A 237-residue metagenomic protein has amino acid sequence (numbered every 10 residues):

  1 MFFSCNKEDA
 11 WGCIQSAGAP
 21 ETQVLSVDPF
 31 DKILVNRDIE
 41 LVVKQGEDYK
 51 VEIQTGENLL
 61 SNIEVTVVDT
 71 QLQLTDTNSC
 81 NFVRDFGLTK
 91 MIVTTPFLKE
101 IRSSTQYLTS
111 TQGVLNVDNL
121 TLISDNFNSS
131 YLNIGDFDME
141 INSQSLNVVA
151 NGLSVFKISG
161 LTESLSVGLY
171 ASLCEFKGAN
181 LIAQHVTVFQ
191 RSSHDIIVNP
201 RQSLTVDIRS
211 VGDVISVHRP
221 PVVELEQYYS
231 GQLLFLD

Functional and structural regions predicted by a protein language model:
C5-N58, T77-I92, T109, N128-D138 (+2 more regions): Short acidic/polar N-terminal linker immediately downstream of export determinants
D31-V43, M91, L98-D237: Extended, compositionally simple hydrophobic/Ser/Thr-rich segments that build repetitive fibrous architectures
V51, I63, L72, M91 (+1 more regions): A broad, low-specificity signal marking well-ordered, structured residues that form hydrophobic/aromatic
T55-N58, I63-V67: Solvent-exposed adhesion/ligand-recognition segments of exported proteins
V67-T70, G113-L115: Short, functional N-terminal and low-complexity linear motifs
T70-T77: Short carbohydrate-recognition loop motifs
